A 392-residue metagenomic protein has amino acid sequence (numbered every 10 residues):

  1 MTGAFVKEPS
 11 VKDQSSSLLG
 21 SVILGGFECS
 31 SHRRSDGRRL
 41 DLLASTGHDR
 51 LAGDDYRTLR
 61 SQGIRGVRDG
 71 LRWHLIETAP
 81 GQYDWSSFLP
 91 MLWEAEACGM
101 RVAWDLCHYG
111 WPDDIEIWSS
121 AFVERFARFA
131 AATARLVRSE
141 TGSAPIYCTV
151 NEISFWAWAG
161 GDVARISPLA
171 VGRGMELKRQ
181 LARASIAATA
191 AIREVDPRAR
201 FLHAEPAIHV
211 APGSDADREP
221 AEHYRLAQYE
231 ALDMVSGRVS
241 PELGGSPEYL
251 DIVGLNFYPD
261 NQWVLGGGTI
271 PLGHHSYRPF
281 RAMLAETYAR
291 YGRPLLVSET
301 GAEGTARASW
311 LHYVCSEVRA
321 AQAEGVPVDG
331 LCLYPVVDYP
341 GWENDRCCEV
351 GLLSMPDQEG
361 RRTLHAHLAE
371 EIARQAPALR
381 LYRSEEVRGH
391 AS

Functional and structural regions predicted by a protein language model:
G3-R50, Y56, R60-Q62, E77-S392: Non-catalytic scaffold segments within catalytic domains of secreted glycoside hydrolases
R68-L71: Active-site gating/metal-coordination segments in enzymes
